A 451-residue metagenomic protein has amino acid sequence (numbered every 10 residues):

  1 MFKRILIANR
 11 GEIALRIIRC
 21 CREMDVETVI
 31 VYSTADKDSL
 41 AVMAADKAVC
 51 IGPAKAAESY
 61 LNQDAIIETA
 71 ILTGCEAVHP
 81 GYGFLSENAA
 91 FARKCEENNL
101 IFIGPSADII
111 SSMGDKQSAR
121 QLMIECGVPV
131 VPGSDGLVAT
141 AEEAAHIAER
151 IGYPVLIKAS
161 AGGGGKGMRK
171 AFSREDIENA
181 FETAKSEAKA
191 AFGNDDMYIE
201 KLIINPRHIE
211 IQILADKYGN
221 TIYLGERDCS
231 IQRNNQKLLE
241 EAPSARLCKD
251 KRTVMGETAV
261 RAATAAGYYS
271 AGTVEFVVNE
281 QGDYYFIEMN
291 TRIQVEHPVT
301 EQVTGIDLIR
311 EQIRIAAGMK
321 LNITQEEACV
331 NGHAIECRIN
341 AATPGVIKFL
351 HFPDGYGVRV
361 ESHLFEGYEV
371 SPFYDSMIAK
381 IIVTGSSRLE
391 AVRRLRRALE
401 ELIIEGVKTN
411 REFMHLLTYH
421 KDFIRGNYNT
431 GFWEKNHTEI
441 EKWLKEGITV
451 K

Functional and structural regions predicted by a protein language model:
M1-E125, V138-H146, E390, R394: ATP-binding N-terminal substructure of ATP-dependent carboxylate-amine bond-forming enzymes
I7-E23, A48, I71-T73, E96 (+4 more regions): ATP-dependent carboxylate activation and anion-phosphoryl transfer catalytic cores that bind Mg-ATP to form
G133-S134: Conserved beta3 strand of the protein kinase N-lobe
H146-L156: Acidic/histidine-enriched active-site and ligand-binding environments that engage anionic O-linkages
